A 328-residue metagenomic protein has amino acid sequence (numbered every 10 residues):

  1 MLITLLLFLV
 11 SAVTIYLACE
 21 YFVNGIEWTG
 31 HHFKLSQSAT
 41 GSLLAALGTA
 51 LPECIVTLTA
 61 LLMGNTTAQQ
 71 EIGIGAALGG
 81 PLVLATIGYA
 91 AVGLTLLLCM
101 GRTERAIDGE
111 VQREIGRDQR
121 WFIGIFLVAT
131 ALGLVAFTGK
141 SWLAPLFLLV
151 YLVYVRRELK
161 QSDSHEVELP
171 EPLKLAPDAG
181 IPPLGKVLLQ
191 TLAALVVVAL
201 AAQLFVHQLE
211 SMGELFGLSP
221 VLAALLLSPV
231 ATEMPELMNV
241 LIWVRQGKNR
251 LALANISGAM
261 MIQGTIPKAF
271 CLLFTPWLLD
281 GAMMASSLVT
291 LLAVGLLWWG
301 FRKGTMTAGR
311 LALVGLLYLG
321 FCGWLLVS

Functional and structural regions predicted by a protein language model:
M1-S328: Hydrophobic alpha-helical segments, chiefly the membrane-spanning helices and signal/signal-anchor peptides
